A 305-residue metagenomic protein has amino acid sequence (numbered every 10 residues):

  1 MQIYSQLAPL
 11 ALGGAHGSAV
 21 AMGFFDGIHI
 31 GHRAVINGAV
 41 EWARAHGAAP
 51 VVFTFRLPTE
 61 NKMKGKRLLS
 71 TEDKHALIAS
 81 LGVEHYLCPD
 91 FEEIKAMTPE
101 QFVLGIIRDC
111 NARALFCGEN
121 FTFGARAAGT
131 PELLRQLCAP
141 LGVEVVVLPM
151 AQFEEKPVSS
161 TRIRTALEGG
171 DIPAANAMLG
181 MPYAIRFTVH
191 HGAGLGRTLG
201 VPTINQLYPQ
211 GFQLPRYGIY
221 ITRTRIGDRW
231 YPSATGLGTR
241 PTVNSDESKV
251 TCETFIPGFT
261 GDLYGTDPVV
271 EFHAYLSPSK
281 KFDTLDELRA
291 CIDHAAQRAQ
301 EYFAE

Functional and structural regions predicted by a protein language model:
Q2-L10, L87-C88: Short acidic-hydrophobic, aromatic-tinged amphipathic segments that line or gate anion-handling sites
P9-G13, E93-A96, Q152-K156: A short acidic, often aromatic-flanked loop/helix-cap motif at beta-alpha or helix-coil junctions that lines enzyme
P9-G65, S70: N-terminal catalytic cores of NTP/NDP-binding nucleotidyl/phosphoryl-transfer enzymes
A21-G23, F53-T54, Y86-D90, A114-E119 (+1 more regions): Short beta-strands and strand-loop turn motifs
H29, I78, L115, A175 (+2 more regions): Residue-level signal for inorganic ion chemistry
T59-L141: N-terminal Rossmann-like or analogous alpha/beta NTP/dinucleotide-binding catalytic cores that position adenine
C138-G238: Glycine-rich, Lys/Arg-enriched anion-binding loops that position phosphate/diphosphate groups for phosphoryl
G192-E305: Phosphate/ribose-recognition catalytic cores of enzymes acting on nucleotide-derived substrates
